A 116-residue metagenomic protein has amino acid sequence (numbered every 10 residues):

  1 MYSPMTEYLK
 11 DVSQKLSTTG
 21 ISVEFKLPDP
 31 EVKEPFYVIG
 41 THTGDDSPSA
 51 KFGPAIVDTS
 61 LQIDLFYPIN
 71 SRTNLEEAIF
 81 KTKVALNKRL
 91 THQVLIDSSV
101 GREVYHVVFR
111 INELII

Functional and structural regions predicted by a protein language model:
M1-P30, T41-I116: Charged, amphipathic alpha-helical segments and their flanking helix caps
P35-T41: Low-complexity, acidic Ser/Thr/Pro/Gly-rich terminal tails and inter-domain linkers that flank the onset of structured
